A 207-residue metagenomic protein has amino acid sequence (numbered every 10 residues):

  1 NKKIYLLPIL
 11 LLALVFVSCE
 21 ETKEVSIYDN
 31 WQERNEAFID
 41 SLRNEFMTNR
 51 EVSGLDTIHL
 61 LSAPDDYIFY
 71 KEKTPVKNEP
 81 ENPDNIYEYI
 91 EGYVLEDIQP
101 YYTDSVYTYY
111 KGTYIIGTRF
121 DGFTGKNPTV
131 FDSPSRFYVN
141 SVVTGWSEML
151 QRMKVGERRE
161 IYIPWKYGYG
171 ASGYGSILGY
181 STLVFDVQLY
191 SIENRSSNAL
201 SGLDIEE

Functional and structural regions predicted by a protein language model:
N1-C19: Sec-dependent bacterial lipoprotein signal peptides
C19-E207: Cross-family detector of peptidyl-prolyl cis-trans isomerase
